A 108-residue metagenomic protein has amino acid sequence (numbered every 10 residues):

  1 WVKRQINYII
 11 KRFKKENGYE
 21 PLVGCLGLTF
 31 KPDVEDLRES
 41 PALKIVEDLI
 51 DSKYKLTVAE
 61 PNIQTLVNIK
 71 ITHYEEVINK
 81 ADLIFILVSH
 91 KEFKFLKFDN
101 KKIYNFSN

Functional and structural regions predicted by a protein language model:
W1-N108: Structural/interface elements that position substrates and couple domains in central-metabolism enzymes
